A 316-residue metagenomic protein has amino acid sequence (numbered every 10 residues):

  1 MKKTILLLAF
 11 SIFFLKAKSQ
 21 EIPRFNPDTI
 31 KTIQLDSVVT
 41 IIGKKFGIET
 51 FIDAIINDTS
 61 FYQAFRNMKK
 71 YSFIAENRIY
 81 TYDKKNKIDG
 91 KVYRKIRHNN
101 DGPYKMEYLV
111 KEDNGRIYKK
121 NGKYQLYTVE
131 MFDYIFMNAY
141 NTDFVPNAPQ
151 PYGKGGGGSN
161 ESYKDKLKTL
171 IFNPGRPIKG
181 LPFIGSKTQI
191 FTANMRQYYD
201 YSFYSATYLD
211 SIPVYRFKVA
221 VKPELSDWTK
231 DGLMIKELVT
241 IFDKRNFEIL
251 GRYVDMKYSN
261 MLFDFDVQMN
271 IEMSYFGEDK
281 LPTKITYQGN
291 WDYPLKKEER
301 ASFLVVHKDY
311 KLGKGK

Functional and structural regions predicted by a protein language model:
M1-T29: Bacterial Sec-dependent N-terminal signal peptides
T4-L8, G157, M195, L281: Generic detection of intrinsically disordered/low-complexity segments and helix-coil linkers/edges
L7, T207-L209, E248: A generic structural micro-environment signature that highlights single residues at secondary-structure boundaries
L15, S19, F61, L262-F263 (+1 more regions): Alpha-helix boundary/interfacial micro-motifs
K16, S37-V38, K244: A generic alpha-helix preference that emphasizes hydrophobic side chains
I22-P213, V219-D231, E299-K316: Structured extracytoplasmic
T188-N194, I212-G315: Gly/Pro-enriched, hydrophobic low-complexity segments that function as extracytoplasmic propeptides/linkers
